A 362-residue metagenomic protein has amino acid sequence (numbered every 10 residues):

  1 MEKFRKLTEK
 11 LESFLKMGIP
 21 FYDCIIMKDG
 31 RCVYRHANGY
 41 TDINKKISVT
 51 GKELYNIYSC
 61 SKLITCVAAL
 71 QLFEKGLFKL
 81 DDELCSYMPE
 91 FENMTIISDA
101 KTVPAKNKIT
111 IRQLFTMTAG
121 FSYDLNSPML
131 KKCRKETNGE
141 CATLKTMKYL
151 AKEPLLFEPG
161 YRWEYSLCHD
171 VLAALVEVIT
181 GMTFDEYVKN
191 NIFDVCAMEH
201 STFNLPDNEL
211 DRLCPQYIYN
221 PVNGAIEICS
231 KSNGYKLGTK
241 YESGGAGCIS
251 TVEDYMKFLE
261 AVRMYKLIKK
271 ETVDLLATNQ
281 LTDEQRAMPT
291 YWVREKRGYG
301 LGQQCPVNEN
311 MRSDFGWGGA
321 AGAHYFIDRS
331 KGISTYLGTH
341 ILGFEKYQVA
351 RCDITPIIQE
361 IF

Functional and structural regions predicted by a protein language model:
E2-I57, L77, N93-D99, C352 (+1 more regions): Short, conserved catalytic-motif segment at the N-terminal edge
K3, L7, I57, S61 (+6 more regions): Hydrophobic (often cysteine-bearing) scaffold residues that line and stabilize catalytic clefts of nucleotide/cofactor
R5-L11, G30, N56-L84, L172-E177 (+2 more regions): Active-site SXXK
V33, Y325, G332-L342: Short, well-ordered beta-strand elements
G39, R294-D328: Short, Gly/Ser/Thr-enriched beta-strand-loop segments that form substrate-interacting elements of hydrolase/peptidase
C85-E92: Acidic helix-start/capping segments at beta-turn-to-alpha-helix junctions
M94-N310: Short, surface-exposed loop or secondary-structure junction motifs that flank catalytic or metal-binding residues
I341-F362: Generic C-terminus detector
